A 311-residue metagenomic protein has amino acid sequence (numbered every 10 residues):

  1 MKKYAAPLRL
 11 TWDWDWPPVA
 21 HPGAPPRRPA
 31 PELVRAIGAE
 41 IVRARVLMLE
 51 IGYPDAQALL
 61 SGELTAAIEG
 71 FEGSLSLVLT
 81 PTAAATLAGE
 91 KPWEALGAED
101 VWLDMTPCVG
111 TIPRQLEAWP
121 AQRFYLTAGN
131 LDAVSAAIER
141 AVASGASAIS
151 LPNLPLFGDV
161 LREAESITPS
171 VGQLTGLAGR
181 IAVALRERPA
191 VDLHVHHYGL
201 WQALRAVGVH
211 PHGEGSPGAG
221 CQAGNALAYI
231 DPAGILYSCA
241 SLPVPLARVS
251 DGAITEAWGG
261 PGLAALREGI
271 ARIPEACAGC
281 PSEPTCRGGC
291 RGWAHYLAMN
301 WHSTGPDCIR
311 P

Functional and structural regions predicted by a protein language model:
M1-E99: Conserved alpha-helical substructure of the radical SAM core
W12-P18, N153-P155, P284: Short, small-residue-rich loop/turn micro-motifs
P25-R28, A164-T168, L297: Short glycine-enriched, charge-decorated loop/helix-capping segments at active-site entrances that position
E32, V46, S76, W93-P232 (+3 more regions): Radical SAM enzyme [4Fe-4S]-AdoMet core and its adjacent flexible, acidic and glycine-rich loops/tails across
Y53, M105, N153, P284 (+1 more regions): Residues that line or immediately flank small-molecule/substrate-binding pockets and catalytic motifs
A56-A58, A84, F157-G158, L200-Q202 (+1 more regions): Short secondary-structure capping/turn micro-motifs that flank functional sites
S241-P311: Flexible mid-to-C-terminal extensions adjoining Fe-S/redox cofactors in radical SAM and related proteins
